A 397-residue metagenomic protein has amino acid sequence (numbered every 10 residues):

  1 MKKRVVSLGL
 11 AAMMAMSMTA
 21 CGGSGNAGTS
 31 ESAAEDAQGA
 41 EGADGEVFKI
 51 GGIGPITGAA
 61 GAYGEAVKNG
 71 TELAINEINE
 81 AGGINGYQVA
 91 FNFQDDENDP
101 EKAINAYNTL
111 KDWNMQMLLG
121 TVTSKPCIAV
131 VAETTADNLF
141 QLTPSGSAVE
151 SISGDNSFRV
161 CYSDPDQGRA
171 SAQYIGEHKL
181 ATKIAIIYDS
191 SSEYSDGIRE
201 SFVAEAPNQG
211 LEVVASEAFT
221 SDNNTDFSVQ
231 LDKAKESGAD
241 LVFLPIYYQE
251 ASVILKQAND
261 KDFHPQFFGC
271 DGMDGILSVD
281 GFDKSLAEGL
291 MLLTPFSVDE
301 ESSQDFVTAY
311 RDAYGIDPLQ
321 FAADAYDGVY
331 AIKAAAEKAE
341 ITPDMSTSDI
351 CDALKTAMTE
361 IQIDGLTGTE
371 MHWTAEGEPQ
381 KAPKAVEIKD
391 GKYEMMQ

Functional and structural regions predicted by a protein language model:
M1-K49, E80, Q397: Short, low-complexity disordered leader/linker segments with a strong preference for bacterial N-terminal type II
A27, A62-N69, A81-S151, F219-D222 (+3 more regions): Beta-alpha junction/loop-to-helix N-cap segments that form part of ligand/metal-binding clefts
G42-D44, F48-E72, Q94-P100, V122-T123 (+2 more regions): Extracytoplasmic "Venus flytrap"
A103, V160-K183, D196-I198, N224-S228 (+4 more regions): Hydrophobic alpha-helical segments within soluble ligand-binding/sensing domains
S157-A218, L241: An alpha-beta-alpha
E200-L293: Extracellular/periplasmic bilobed ligand-binding domains
L255-Y326, E387, Y393-M395: Extracellular/periplasmic periplasmic-binding protein-like sensory domains
A313-A322, K333-Y393: Segments of small-molecule ligand-sensing domains
